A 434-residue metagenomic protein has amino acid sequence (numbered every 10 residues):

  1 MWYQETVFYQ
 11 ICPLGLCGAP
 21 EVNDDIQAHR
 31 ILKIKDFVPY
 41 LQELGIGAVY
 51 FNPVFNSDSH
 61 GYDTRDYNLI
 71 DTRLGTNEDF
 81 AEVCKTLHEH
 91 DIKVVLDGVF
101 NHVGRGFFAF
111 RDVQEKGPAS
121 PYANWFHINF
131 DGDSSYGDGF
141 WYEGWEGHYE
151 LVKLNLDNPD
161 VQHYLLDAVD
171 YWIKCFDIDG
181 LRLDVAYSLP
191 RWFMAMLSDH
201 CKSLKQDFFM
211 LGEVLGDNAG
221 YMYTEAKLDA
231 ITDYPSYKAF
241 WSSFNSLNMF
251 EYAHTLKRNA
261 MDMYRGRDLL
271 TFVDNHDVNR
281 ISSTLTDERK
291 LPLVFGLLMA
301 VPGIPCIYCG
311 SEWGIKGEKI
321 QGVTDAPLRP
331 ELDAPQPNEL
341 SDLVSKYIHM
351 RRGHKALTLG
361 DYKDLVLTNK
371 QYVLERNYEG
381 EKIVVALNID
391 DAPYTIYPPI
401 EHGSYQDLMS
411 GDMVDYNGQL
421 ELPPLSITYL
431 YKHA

Functional and structural regions predicted by a protein language model:
M1-K93, N101-V103, F108-D112, G147 (+2 more regions): N-terminal structural segment of carbohydrate-active enzymes
W2-E5, E21, I26, E251-G403 (+4 more regions): Loop/helix patches that line or flank the sugar-binding groove of alpha-linked glycan CAZymes
V7-Q10, V49-F51, V94-L96, L181 (+3 more regions): Hydrophobic faces of well-ordered beta-strands that scaffold small-molecule active sites in alpha/beta enzyme cores
C12, V49-S59, G98-F107, D184-P190 (+3 more regions): Short, solvent-exposed turn/loop segments enriched in Gly/Ser/Thr/Pro and often Arg
L14-I31, D63-N77, G147-Q162, D179-S188 (+2 more regions): The substrate-binding groove and active-site-proximal loops of carbohydrate-active enzymes, especially glycoside
Q27, D63-T72, F100-D138, G220 (+2 more regions): Aromatic- and acidic-residue-enriched segments that line the glycan-binding/catalytic groove of carbohydrate-active
H88-H90, Q114, D184-Y264, L297 (+2 more regions): Active-site-proximal helices and loops of the catalytic beta/alpha 8
H90, F108-L151, Y237-R258: Core domains of carbohydrate- and sulfate-ester-processing enzymes
